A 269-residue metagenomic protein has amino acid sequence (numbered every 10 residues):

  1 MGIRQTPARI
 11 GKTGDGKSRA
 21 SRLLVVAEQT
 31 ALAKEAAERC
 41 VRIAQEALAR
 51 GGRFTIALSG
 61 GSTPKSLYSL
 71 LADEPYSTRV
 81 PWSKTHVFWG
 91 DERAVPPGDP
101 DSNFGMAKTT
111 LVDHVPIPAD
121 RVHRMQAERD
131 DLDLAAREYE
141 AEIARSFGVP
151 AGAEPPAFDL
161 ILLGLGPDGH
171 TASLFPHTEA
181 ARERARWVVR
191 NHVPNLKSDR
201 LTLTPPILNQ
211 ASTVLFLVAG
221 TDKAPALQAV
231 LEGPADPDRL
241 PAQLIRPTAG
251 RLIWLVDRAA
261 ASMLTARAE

Functional and structural regions predicted by a protein language model:
G2, P7, S212-E269: ATP/nucleoside-binding phosphotransfer catalytic cores, i.e., glycine-rich phosphate-binding loops
G2-I56: N-terminal glycine-/serine-/threonine-rich phosphate-binding loop
R4, I10-A20, V80-D159: Ligand-binding beta-strand-loop-alpha-helix segment within the catalytic cores of soluble metabolic enzymes
R50-P75: Glycine-rich N-terminal segment of FAD-binding domains in flavoprotein oxidoreductases, spanning the beta-loop-helix
L58-T63, L163-P167, A219: Glycine-rich beta-strand-to-loop/alpha-helix junction loops that act as flexible
S69-V80, G105, T109, P176-A185 (+1 more regions): A glycine- and small-aliphatic-rich helix-loop capping segment at beta-alpha/alpha-beta transitions that lines
L134-A136, T171-H177, A226-V230, A266: A short secondary-structure junction signal
L160-P206: Class I SAM-dependent methyltransferase SAM-binding "motif I" and its flanking Rossmann-like core
